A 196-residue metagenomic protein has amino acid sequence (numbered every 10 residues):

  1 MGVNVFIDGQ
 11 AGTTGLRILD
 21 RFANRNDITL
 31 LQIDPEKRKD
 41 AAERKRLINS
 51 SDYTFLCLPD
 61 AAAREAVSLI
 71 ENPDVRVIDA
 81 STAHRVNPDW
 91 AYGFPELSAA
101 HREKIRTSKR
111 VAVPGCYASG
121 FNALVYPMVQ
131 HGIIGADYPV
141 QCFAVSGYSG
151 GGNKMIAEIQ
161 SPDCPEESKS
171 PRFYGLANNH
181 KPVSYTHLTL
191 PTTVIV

Functional and structural regions predicted by a protein language model:
G2-N179: N-terminal Rossmann-like NAD(P) cofactor-binding subdomain of oxidoreductases, focused on the glycine-rich
N179-L188: Oxyanion-binding "anion nests"
H187-V196: Single conserved hydrophobic/aromatic residue that forms the stacking wall/gate of nucleotide- or nucleobase-binding
